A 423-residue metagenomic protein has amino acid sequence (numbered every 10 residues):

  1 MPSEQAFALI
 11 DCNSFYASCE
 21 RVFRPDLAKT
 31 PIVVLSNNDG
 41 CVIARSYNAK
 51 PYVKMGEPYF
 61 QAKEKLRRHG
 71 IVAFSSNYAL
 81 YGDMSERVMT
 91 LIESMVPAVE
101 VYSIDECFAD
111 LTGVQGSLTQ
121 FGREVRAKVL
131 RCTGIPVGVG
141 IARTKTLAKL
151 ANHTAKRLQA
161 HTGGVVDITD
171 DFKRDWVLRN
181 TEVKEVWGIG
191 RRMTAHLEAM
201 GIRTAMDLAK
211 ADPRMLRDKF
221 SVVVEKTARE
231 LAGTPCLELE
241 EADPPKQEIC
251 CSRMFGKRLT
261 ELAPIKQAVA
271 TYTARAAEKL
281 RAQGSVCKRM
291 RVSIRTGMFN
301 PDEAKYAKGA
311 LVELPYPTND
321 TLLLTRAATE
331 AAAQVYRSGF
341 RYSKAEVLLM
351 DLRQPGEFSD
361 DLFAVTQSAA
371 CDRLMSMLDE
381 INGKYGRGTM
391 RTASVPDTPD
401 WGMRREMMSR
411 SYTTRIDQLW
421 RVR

Functional and structural regions predicted by a protein language model:
M1-I104, F108, V114: Residues that scaffold, gate, or flank divalent-cation-dependent active/transport sites
C19-R21, A44-Y47, L147-A155, S221 (+2 more regions): Short acidic, glycine/serine/threonine-rich loops at helix termini
K50, E185, M193-G339: DNA-contacting surface of Y-family translesion DNA polymerases
Y102-E106, A142-K145, S285-R289, F340-K344: Short Gly/Ser/Thr- and Asp/Glu-enriched loop/turn motifs at secondary-structure junctions
A109-R126, A155, G201: Catalytic palm subdomain of template-directed nucleic-acid polymerases, centered on the conserved carboxylate motif
F121-K184: Long, highly charged, low-complexity intrinsically disordered interaction regions that mediate electrostatic DNA/RNA
L314-R423: Acidic, metal-coordinating catalytic segment for phosphate/diphosphate chemistry, firing primarily on the Nudix
